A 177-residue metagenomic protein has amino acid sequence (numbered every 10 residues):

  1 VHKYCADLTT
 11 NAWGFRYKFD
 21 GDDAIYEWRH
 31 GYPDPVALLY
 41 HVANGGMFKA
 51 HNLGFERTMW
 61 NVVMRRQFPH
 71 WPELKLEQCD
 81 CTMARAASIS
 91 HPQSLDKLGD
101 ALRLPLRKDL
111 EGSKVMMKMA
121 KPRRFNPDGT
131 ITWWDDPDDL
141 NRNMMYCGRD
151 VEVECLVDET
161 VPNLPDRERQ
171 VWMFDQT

Functional and structural regions predicted by a protein language model:
V1-A12: Entry/capping segment at the start of metal-dependent catalytic domains with acidic active-site entry clusters
T10, G21-H41, G46-N163, R167: Active-site-proximal helix-loop-helix substrate-binding element of RNase H-like nuclease domains
G14-K18: Short beta-strand scaffold segments in enzyme catalytic cores
L164-T177: Acidic catalytic cores of enzymes that act on phosphate-bearing nucleotides/polynucleotides
